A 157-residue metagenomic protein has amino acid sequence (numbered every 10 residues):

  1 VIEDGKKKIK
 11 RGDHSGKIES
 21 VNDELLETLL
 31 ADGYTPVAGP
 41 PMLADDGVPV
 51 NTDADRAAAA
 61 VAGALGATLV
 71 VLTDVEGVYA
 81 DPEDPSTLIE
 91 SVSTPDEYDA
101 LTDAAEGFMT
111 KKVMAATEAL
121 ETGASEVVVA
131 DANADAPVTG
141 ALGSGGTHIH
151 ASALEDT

Functional and structural regions predicted by a protein language model:
V1-T157: C-terminal catalytic "cap/lid" subdomain
